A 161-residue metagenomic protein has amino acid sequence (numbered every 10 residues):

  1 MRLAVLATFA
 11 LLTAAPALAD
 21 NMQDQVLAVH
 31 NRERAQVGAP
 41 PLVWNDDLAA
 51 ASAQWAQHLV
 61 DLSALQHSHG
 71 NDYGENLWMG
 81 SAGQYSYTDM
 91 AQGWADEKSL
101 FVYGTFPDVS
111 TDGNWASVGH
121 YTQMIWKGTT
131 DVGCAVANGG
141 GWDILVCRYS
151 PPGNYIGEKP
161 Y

Functional and structural regions predicted by a protein language model:
M1-T8: Sec-dependent signal peptide recognition, specifically the positively charged N-region followed immediately by
A14-A15: N-terminal signal peptide c-region/cleavage motif recognized by signal peptidases
L18-G74: Short, well-ordered surface patches within globular domains
G83-Y161: Disulfide-stabilized extracellular recognition modules
